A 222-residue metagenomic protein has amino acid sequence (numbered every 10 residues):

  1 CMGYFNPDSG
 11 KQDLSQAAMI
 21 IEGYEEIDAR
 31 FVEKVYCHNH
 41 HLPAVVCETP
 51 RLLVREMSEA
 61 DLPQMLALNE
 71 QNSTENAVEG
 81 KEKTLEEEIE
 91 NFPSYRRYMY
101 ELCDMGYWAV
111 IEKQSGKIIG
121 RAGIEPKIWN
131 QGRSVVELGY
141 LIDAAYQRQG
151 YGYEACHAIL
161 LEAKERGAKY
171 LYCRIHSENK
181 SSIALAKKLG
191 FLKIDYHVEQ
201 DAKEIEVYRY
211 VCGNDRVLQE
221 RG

Functional and structural regions predicted by a protein language model:
C1-A17: Acidic, Mg2+-coordinating phosphoryl-transfer loop and its flanking beta/alpha structural elements, shared across
P7, C173-I183, Q200-K203: Conserved beta-strand-loop-alpha-helix junction that forms the acyl-donor binding cleft
Q12-L14, A163, A186: Generic structural signal for hydrophobic
S15, R133, E137, Y151-E154 (+1 more regions): Generic recognition of short, well-ordered alpha-helical segments
M19-G23: Short acidic-hydrophobic, aromatic-tinged amphipathic segments that line or gate anion-handling sites
Y24-A145, H157-Y172, L192-G222: GNAT-family acyltransferases
K117-I118, Y153, E178-I194: Conserved active-site alpha-helix within GNAT-family acetyltransferase domains
